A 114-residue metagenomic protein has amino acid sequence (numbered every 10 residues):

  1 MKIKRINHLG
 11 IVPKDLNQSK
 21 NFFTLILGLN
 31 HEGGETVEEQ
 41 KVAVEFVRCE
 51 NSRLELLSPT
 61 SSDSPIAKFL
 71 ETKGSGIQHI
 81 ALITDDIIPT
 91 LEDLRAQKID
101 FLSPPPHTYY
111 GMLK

Functional and structural regions predicted by a protein language model:
M1, I11-R53, P89-T90, A96-K98 (+1 more regions): Core segments of cupin and vicinal oxygen chelate
R5-K14, E45-R48, A67-D93: Vicinal oxygen chelate
E32-G33, D63-K68: A short, acidic/glycine-rich surface segment
S62-D63, I99: Short, surface-exposed beta-strand-loop junctions and turns on beta-sheet-rich folds
A67, L113-K114: Short, conserved acidic/polar surface loops in the N-terminal third of protein domains
